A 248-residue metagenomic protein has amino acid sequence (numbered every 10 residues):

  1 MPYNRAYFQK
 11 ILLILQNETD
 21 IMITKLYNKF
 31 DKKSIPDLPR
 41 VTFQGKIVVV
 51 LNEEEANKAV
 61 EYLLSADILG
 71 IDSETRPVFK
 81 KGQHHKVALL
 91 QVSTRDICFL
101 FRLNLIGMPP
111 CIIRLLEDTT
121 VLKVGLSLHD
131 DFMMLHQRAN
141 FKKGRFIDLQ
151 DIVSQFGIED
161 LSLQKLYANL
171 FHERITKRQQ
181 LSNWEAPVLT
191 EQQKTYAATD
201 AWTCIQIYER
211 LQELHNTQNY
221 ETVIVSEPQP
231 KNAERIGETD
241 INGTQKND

Functional and structural regions predicted by a protein language model:
F8-I11, L15-L69, R138, L149 (+3 more regions): N-terminal accessory regions of nucleic-acid-interacting proteins
Q44, V48-L51, E55, L64-I68 (+3 more regions): Conserved DEDDh/DEDDy metal-dependent 3′-5′ exonuclease domain
E117-D118, T195, N216, T222-I224: Short, charged/polar low-complexity linear motifs in solvent-exposed/disordered segments
E209-Q218: Short helix-capping/linker segments at secondary-structure and domain boundaries
